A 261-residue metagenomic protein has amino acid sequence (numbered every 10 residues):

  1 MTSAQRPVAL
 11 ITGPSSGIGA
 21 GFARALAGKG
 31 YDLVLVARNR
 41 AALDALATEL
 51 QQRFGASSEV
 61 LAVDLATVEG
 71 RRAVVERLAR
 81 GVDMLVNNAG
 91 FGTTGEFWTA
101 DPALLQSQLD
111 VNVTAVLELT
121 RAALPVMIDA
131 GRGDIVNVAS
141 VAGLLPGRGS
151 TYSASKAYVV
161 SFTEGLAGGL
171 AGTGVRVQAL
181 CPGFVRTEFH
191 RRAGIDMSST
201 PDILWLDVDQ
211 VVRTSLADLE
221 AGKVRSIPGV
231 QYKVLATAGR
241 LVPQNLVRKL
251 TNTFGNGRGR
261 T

Functional and structural regions predicted by a protein language model:
S15-G17: Conserved glycine-rich cofactor-binding loop
K29-L46: Conserved glycine-rich Rossmann-like NAD(P)H-binding loop of the short-chain dehydrogenase/reductase
N88-T93: Conserved NAD(P)H cofactor-binding loop of Rossmann-fold oxidoreductase domains
E96-S107: Substrate-binding pocket helix/loop in short-chain dehydrogenase/reductase
T120, S155: Active-site helix of classical SDR
S140: Residue(s) in the substrate-gating loop at a strand-loop-helix junction that position the organic substrate next
A179, S199-L235: C-terminal helical subdomain
